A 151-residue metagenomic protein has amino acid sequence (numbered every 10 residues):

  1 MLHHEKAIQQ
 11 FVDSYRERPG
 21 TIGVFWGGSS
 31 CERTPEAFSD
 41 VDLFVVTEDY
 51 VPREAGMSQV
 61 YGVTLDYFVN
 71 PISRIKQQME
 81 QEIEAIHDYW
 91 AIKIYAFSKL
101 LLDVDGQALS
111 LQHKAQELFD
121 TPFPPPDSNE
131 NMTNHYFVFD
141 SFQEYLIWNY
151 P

Functional and structural regions predicted by a protein language model:
M1-S39, F44-I94: Metal-dependent nucleotidyltransferase catalytic core
G56-P151: Conserved NTP/Mg2+-binding pocket subregion across the NTase superfamily
